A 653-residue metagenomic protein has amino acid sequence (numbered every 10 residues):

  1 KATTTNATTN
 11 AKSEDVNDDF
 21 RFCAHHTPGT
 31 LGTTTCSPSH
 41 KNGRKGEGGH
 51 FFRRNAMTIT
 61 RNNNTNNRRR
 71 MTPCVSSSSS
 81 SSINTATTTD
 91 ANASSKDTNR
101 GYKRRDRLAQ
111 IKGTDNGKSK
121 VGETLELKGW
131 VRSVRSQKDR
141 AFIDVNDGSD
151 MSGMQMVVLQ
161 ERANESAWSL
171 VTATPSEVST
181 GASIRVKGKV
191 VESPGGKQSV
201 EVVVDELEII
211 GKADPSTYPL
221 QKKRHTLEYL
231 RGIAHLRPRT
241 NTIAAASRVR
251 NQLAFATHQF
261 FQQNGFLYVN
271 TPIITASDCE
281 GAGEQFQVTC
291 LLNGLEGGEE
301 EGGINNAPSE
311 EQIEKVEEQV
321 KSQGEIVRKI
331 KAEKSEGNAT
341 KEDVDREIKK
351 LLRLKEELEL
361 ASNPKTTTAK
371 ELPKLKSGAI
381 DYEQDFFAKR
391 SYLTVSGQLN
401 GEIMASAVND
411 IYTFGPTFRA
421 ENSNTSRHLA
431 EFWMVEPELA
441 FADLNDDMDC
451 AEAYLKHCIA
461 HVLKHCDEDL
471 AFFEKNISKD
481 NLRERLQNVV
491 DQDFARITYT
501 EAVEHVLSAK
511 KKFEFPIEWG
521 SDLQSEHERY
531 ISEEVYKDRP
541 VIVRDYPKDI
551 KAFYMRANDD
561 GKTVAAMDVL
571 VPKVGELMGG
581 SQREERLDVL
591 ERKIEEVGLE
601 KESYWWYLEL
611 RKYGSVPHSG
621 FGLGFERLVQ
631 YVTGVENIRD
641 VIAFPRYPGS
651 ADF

Functional and structural regions predicted by a protein language model:
A2-N6, K12-P38, N42-R44, F51-F653: Class II aminoacyl-tRNA synthetase catalytic cores and aaRS-like
